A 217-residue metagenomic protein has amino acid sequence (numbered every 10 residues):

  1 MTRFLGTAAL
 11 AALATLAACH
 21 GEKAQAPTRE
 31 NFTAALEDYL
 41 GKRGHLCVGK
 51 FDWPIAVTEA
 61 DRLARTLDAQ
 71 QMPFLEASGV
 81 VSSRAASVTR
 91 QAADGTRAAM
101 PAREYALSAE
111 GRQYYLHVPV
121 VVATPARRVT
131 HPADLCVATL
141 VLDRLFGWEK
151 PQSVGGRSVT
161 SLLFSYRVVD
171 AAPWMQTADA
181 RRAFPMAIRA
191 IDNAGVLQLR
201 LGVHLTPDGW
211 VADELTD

Functional and structural regions predicted by a protein language model:
M1-A17: Sec-dependent bacterial lipoprotein signal peptides
C19-K23: Bacterial signal peptide processing site
A26-H45, A123-P132: Short, non-transmembrane alpha-helical segments in secretory-pathway proteins
E37-L67: Post-signal-peptide N-terminal segment of Sec-exported extracytoplasmic proteins
R65-S82, S87: Basic amphipathic alpha-helical segments that dock to polyanions
S82, V159-Q176, R189-D217: Short beta-strand edge/turn micro-motifs at domain boundaries
S82-C136: Accessory beta->alpha helical hairpin/"wing" motif in late/C-terminal subdomains of nucleic-acid enzymes
L135-G155: Short amphipathic beta-strand and strand-loop transition segments with alternating hydrophobic
